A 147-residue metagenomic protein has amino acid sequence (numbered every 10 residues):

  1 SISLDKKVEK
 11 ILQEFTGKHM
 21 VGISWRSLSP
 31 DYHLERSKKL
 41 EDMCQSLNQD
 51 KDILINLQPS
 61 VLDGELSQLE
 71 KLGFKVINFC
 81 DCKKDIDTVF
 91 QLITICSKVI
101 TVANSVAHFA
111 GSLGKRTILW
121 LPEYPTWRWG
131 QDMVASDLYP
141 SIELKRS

Functional and structural regions predicted by a protein language model:
S1-S147: Catalytic machinery of carbohydrate-active enzymes, primarily nucleotide-sugar-dependent glycosyltransferases
